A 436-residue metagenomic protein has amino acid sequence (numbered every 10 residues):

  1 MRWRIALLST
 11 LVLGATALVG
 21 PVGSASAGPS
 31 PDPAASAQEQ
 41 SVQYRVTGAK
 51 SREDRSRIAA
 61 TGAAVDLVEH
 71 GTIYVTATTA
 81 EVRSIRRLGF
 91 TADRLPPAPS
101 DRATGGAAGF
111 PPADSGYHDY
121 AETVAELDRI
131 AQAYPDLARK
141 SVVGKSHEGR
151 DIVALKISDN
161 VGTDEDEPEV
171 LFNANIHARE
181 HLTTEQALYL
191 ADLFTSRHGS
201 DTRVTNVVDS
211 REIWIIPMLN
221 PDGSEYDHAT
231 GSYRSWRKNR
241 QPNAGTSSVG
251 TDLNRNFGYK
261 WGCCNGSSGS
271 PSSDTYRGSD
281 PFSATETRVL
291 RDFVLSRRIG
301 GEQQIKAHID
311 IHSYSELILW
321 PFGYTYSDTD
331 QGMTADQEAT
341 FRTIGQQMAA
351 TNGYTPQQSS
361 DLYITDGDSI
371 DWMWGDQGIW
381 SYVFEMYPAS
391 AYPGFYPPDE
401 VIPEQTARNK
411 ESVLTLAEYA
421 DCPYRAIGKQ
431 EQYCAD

Functional and structural regions predicted by a protein language model:
R2-L8, G14-A15, A27-D436: M14 metallocarboxypeptidase catalytic domain recognition
